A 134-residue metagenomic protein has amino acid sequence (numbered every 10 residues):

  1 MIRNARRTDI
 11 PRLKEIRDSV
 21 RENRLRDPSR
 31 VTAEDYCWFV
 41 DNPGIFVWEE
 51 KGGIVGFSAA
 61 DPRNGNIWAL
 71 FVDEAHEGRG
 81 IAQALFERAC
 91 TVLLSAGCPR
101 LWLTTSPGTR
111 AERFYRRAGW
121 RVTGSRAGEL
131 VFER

Functional and structural regions predicted by a protein language model:
N4-A75, F86-E87, V92: Acetyl-CoA-dependent GNAT
N64, R100, A127-E129: A generic structural signal for beta-strand entry/edge sites
D73-R79, P107: Active-site acidic-Proline motif in GNAT/NAT acetyltransferases
Q83, P107-G124, G128-L130: Conserved active-site alpha-helix within GNAT-family acetyltransferase domains
L93-S106: Conserved GNAT acetyl-CoA-binding A-motif
F132-R134: Short beta-strand-to-coil "C-cap" segments at the C-terminal boundary of structured domains/repeats, marking
